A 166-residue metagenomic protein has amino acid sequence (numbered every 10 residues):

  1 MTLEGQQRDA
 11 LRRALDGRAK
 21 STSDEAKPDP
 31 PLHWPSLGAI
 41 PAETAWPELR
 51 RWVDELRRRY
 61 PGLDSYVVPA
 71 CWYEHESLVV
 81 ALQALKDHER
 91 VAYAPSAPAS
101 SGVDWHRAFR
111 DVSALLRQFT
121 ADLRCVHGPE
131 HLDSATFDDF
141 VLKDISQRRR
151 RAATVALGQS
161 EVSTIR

Functional and structural regions predicted by a protein language model:
T2-V67, C71-R90, A94-R166: Long acidic/polar interaction regions in large eukaryotic complex-forming proteins
